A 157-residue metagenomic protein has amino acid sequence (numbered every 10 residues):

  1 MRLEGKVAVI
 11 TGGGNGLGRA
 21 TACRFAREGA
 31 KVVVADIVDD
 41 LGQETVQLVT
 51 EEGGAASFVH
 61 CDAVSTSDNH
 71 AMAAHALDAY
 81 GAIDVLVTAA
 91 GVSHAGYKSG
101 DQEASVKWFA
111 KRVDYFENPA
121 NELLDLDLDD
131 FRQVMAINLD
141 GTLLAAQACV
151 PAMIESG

Functional and structural regions predicted by a protein language model:
R2-V33: Canonical Rossmann dinucleotide-binding motif of NAD(H)/NADP(H)-dependent dehydrogenases/reductases, specifically
K6, G54-A55, A82-I83, A104-P119 (+1 more regions): Active-site loop of short-chain dehydrogenase/reductase
T11-G12, I83-G91, S99, K107-E117 (+1 more regions): Rossmann-fold scaffold of SDR-type NAD(P)-dependent oxidoreductases
E28-E44: Conserved glycine-rich Rossmann-like NAD(P)H-binding loop of the short-chain dehydrogenase/reductase
D39-D40, H60-M72, L128: The beta1-alpha1 cofactor-binding region of Rossmann-like NAD(H)/NADP(H)-dependent oxidoreductases
E52-A55, H75-L86, H94, P119-D127: A glycine-rich helix->loop->beta "capping" turn within Rossmann-like NAD(P)(H)-dependent oxidoreductase domains
E103-L143: Catalytic Tyr-X3-Lys loop
A146-Q147: A short, exposed helix-loop element centered on a Lys and neighboring polar residues
